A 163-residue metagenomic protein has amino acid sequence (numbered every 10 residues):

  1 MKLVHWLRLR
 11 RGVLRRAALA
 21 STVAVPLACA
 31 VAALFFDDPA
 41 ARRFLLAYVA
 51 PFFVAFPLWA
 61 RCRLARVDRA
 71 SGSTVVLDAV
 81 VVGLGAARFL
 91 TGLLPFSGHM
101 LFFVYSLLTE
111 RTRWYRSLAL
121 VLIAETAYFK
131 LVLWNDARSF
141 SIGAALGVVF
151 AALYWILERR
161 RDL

Functional and structural regions predicted by a protein language model:
M1-L131, A151: Hydrophobic alpha-helical bundle signature of multipass membrane enzymes
L3-H5, R160-L163: Short, charged juxtamembrane terminal tails flanking transmembrane helices
H99-S106, K130-D162: Alpha-helical transmembrane segments that form the membrane-embedded catalytic/substrate-binding core of multi-pass
